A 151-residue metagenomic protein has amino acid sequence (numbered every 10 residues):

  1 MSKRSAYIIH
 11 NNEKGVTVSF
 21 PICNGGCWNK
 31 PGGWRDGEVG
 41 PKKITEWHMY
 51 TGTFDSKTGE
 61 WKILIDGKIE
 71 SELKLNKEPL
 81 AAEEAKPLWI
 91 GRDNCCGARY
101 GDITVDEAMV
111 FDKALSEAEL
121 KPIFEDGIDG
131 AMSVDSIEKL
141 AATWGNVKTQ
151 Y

Functional and structural regions predicted by a protein language model:
M1-N24: Glycan-recognition/cleft segments
G15-V16, L73-T104: Flexible glycan-contacting loops in extracellular carbohydrate-active proteins
S19-M49: Short, aromatic/His-centered strand-loop micro-motif at the edge of beta-sheets
N24-G25, S56-T58, K68, N94-C95 (+2 more regions): Acidic glycine-/aspartate-rich tracts in secreted/extracellular proteins
E46-K62: Localized edge beta-strand/strand-to-loop motifs within extracellular or lumenal beta-rich domains
L64-S71: Short strand-turn-strand beta-turns centered on an Asx-Gly dipeptide
V105-Y151: Extended recognition patches within non-cytosolic domains
